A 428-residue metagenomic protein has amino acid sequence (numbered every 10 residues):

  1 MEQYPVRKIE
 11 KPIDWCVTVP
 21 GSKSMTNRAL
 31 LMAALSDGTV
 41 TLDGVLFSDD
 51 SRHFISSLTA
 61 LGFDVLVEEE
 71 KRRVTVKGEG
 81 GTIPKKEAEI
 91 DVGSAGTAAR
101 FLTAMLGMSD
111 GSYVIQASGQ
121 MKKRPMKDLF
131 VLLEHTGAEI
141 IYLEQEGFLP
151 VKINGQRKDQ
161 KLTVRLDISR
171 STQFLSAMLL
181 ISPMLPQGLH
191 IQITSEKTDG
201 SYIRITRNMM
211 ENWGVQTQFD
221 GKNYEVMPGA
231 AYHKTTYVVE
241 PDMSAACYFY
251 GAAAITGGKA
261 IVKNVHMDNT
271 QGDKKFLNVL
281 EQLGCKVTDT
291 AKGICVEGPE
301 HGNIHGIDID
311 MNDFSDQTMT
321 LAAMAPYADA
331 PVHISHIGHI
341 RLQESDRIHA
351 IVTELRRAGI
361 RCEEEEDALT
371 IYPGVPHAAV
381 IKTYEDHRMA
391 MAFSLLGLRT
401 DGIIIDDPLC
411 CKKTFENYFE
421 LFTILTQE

Functional and structural regions predicted by a protein language model:
M1-E428: Structural preference for solvent-exposed beta-strand-turn elements and adjacent flexible terminal/loop segments within
